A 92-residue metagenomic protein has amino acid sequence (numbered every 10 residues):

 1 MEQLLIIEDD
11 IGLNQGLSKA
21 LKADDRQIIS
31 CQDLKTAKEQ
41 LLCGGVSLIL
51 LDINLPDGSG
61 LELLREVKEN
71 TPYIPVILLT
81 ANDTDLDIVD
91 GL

Functional and structural regions predicted by a protein language model:
M1-L92: N-terminal/domain-start alpha-helical segments
